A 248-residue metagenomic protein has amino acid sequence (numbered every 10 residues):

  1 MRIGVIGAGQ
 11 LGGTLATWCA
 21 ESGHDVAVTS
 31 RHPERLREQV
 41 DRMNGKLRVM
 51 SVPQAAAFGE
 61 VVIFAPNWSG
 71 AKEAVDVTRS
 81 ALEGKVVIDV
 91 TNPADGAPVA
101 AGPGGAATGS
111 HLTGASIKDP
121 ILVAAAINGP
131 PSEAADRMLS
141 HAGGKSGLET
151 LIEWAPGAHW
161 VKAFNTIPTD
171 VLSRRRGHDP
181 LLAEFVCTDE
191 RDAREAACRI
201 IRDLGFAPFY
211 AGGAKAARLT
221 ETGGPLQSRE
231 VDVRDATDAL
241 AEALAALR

Functional and structural regions predicted by a protein language model:
M1-G45: NAD(P)+-binding Rossmann beta1-loop-alpha1 motif at the extreme N-terminus of oxidoreductases
V40-A100, A124, N128-P131, W154: Rossmann-like NAD(P)-binding element
D89, H159-N165, F209-A211: General beta-strand structural signal in soluble alpha/beta enzymes
G102-G105, G109-G114, A125, G129-G144 (+1 more regions): Short beta-strand and adjoining strand-loop segment in the mid-core of the Rossmann-like NAD(P)-dependent dehydrogenase
M138, A142-T166, S173: Short, glycine-/small-residue-rich phosphate/pyrophosphate-handling segment
D170-V171, D179-R248: Active-site-lining helix/loop region of Rossmann-like oxidoreductase modules
